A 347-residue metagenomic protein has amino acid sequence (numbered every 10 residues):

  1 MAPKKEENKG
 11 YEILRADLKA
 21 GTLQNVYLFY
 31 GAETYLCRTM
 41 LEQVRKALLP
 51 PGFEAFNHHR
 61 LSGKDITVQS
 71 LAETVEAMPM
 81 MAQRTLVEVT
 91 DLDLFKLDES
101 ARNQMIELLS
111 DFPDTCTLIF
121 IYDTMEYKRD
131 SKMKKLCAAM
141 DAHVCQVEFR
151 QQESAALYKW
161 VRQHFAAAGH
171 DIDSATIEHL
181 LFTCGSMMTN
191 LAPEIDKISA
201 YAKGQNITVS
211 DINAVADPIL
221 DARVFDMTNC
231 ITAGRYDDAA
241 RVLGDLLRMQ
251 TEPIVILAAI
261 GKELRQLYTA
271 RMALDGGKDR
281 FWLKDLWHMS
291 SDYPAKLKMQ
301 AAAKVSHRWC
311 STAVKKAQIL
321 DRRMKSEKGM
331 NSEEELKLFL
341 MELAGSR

Functional and structural regions predicted by a protein language model:
M1-R347: Conserved beta/loop motifs at nucleotide-recognition and modification sites
